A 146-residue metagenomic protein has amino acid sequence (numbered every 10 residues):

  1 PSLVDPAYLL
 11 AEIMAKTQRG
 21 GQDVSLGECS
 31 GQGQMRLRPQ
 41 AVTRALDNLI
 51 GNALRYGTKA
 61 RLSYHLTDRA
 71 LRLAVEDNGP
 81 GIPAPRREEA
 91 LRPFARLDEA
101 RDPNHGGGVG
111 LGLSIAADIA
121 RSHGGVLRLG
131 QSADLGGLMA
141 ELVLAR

Functional and structural regions predicted by a protein language model:
Q34-L37: Conserved micro-motifs of the catalytic ATP-binding
V42-T43: A residue-level detector for a conserved hydrophobic packing site within the catalytic ATP-binding domain
L49, G112, A116: Short alpha-helical Gxxx[C/S/T] motif in the catalytic ATP-binding
K59-R69: Short beta-strand/loop element within the Bergerat-fold HATPase_c
D77: Acidic ATP/Mg2+-coordinating residue in the GHKL
I82-R96: Short conserved segment of the HATPase_c
